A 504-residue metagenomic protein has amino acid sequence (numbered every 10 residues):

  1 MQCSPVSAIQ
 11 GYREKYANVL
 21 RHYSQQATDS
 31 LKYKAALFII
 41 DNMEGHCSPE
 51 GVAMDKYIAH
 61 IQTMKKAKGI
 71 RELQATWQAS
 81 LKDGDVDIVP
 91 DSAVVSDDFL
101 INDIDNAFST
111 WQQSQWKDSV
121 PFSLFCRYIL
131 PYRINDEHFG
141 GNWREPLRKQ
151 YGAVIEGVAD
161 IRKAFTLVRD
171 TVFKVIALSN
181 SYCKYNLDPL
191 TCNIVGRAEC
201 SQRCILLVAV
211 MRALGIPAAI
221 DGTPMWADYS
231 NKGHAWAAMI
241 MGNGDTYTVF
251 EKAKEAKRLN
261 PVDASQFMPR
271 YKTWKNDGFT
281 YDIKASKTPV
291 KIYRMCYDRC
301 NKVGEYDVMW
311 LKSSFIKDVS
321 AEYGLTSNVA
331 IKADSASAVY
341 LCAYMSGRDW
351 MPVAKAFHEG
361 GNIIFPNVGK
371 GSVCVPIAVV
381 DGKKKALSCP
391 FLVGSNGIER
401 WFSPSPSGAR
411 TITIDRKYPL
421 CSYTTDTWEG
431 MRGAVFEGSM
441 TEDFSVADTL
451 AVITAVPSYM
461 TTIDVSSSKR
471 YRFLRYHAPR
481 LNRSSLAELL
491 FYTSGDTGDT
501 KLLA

Functional and structural regions predicted by a protein language model:
S7-Q10, E14-V195, N231: Secondary-structure boundary elements
Q10, V154-D170, N180-L190, A198-V303 (+1 more regions): Hydrophobic/aromatic-rich core segments of domains that either
N301-T326: Beta-strand-rich domain onsets/edges
G324-D334: A short, amphipathic beta-strand motif
G347-G361: Short, acidic Ser/Thr/Gly-rich low-complexity loop/linker segments typical of extracellular and cell-surface proteins
N362-K383, S468-R470: Short Pro-Gly-centered beta-turn/loop motif in secreted/extracellular proteins
V380-S407, F491: Structured interaction patches on ligand/partner-binding surfaces of diverse proteins
G408-T449, T454-A504: Aromatic, loop-rich ligand-recognition surfaces of beta-strand-rich domains
